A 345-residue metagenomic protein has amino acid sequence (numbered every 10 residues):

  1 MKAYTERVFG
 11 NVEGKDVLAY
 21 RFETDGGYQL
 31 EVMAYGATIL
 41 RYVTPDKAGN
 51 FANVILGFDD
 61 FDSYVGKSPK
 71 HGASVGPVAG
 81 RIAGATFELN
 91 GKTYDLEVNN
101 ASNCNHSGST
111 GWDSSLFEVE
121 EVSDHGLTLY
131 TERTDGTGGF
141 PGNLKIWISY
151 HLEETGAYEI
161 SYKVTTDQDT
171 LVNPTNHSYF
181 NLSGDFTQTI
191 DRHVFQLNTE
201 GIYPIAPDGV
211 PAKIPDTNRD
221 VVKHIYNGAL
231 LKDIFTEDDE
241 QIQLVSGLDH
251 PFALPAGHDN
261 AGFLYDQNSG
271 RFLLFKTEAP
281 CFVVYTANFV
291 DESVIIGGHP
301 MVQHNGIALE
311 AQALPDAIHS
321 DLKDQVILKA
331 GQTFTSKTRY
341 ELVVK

Functional and structural regions predicted by a protein language model:
M1-K345: An exposed, glycine/acidic-rich loop-and-rim segment of catalytic or binding clefts
